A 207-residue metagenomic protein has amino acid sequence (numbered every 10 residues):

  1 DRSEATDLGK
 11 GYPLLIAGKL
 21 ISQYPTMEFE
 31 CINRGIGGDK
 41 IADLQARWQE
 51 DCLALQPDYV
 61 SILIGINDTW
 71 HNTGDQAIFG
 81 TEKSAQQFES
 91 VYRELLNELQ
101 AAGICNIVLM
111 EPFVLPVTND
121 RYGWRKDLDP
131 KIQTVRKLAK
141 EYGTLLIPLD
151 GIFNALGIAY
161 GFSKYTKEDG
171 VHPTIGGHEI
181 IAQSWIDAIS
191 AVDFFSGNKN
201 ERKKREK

Functional and structural regions predicted by a protein language model:
D1-A5: Membrane-proximal lumenal/periplasmic loop motifs of glycosylation machinery
T6, K10-E30, D39-K207: Alpha-helical cap/lid subdomain in secreted, periplasmic, or secretory-pathway luminal O-acyl-processing enzymes
G35-G37: Acidic helix-start/capping segments at beta-turn-to-alpha-helix junctions
